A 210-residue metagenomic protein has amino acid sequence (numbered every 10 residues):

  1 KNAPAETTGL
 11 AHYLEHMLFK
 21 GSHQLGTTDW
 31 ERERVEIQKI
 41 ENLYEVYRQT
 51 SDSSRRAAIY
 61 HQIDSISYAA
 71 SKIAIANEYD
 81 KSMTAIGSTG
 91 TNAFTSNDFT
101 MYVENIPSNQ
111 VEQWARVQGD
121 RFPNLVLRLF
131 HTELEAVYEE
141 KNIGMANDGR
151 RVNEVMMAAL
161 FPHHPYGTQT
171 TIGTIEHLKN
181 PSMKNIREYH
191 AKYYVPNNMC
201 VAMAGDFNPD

Functional and structural regions predicted by a protein language model:
K1-R34: Active/ligand-binding-proximal structured segments within catalytic/core domains that scaffold catalytic residues
T27-D210: Charge-rich, well-structured scaffold segments of protease-associated domains
